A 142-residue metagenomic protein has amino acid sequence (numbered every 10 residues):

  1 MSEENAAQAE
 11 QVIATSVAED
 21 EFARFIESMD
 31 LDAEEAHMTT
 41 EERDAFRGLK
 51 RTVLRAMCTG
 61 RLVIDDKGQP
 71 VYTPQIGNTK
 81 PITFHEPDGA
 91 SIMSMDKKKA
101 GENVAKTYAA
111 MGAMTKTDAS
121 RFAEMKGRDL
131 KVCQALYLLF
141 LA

Functional and structural regions predicted by a protein language model:
M1-P81, G89-K97, E124-A142: Charged interaction scaffolds used for protein-protein
P81-F84, M114: A residue-level structural signature of the nucleotidyltransferase/glycosyltransferase Rossmann-like core
H85-A109: Short, surface-exposed, low-complexity cationic segments
N103-V132: A short, charged
